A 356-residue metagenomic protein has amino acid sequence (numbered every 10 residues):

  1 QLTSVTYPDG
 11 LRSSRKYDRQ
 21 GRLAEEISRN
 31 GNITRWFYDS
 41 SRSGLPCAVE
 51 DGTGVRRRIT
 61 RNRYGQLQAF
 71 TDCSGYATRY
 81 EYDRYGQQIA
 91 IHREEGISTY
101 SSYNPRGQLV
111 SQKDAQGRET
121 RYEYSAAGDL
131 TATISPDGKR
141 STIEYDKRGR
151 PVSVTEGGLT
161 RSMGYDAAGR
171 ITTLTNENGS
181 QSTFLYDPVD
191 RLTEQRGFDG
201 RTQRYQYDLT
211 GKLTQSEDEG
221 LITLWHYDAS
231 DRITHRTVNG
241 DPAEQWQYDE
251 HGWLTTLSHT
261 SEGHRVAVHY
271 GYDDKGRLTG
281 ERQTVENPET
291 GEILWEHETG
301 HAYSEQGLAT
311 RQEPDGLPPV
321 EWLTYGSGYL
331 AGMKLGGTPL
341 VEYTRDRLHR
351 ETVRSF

Functional and structural regions predicted by a protein language model:
Q1-Y7, L11-S28, N32-D72, Y76-R93 (+8 more regions): Beta-strand elements of repeat-based all-beta scaffolds
